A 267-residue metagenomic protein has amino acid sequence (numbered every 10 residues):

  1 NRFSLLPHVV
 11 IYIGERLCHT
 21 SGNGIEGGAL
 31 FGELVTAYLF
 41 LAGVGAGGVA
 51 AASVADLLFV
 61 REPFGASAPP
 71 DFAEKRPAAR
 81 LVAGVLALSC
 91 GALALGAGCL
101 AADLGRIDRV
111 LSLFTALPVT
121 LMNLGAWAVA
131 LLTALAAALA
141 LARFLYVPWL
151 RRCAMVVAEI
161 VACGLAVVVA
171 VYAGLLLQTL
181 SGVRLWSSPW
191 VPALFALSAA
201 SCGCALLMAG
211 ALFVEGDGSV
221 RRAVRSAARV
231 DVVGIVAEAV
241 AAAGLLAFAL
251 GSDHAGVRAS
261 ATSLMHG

Functional and structural regions predicted by a protein language model:
N1-V10: Extreme N-terminal basic, low-complexity initiation segments that serve as generic localization/processing leaders
I11-Y12, H19, I25: Short, positively charged and aromatic/hydrophobic N-terminal segments
G22-G27, A52-D56, Y172-T179: Membrane-embedded alpha-helical segments in integral membrane proteins
E26-A46: Hydrophobic transmembrane alpha-helical segments in integral membrane proteins
E26-G32, A78, T115-P118, S187: Membrane-interface segments at the starts/ends of alpha-helical transmembrane spans
E33, L39-L41, V60-D71, P77 (+2 more regions): Long, contiguous internal "core" modules enriched in hydrophobic/ aromatic residues
G48-V60, F64, F72-A128: Membrane helical hairpin/interfacial module
